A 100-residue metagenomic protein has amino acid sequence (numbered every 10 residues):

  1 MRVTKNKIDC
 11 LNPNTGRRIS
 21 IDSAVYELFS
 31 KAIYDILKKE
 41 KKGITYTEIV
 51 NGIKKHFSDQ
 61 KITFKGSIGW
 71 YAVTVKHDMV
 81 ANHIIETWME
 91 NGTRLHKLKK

Functional and structural regions predicted by a protein language model:
M1-D35: Long, low-complexity, charged/polar intrinsically disordered regions in eukaryotic proteins
K38-K42, H56-D59: Short helix-capping/hinge SLiMs at alpha-helix to coil transitions
E48-I53: A short acidic, leucine-rich amphipathic alpha-helix
K54-A72: Short, positively charged loop/turn segments that connect secondary-structure elements
T74, D78: Alpha-helical DNA-recognition elements
V80-E90: A short, conserved structural fragment
E90-K100: Short, cationic-aromatic polyanion-contact patches
